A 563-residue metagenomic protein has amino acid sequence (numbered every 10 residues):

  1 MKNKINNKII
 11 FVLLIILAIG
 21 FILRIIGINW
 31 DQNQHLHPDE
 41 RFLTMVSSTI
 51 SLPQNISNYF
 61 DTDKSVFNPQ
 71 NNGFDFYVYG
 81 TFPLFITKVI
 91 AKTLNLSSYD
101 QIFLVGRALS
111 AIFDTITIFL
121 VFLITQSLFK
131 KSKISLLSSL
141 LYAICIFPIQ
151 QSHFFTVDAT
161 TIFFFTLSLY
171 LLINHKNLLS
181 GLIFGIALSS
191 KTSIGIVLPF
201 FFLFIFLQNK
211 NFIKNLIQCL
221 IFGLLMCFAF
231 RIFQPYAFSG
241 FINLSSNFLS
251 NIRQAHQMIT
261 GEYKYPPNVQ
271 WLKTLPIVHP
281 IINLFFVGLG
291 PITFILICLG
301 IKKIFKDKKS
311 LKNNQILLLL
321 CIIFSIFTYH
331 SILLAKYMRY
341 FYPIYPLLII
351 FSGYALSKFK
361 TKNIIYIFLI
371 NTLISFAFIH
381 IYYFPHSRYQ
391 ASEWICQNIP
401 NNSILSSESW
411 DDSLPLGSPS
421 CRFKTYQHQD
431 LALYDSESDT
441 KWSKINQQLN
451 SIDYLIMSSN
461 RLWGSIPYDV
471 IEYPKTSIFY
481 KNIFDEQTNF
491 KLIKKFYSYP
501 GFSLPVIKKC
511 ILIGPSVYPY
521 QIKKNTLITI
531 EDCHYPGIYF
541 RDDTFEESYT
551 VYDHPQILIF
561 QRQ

Functional and structural regions predicted by a protein language model:
I16, V121-I144, N177-L179, L317 (+1 more regions): Transmembrane-helix signature of polytopic, membrane-embedded enzymes that assemble or transfer cell-envelope glycans
G20, S138-A143, F184, L188 (+1 more regions): Short helix- or helix-capping micro-motifs that position conserved polar/aromatic residues at function-defining sites
I25-I26, A355, I364-S387, S406-H428: Transmembrane alpha-helical segments
L43-I56, T62, N72-S98, I186 (+8 more regions): Transmembrane-lumen/periplasm boundary regions of multi-pass, lipid-linked membrane glycan transferases
L96, L104-F129, L167: Transmembrane-helix motifs of polytopic, lipid-linked glycan transferases
L120-L123, T160-F184, I323, L347-Y354: Specific aromatic-rich, kink-prone transmembrane helix
Q151-S152, D158-T161, A187, T192-I196 (+3 more regions): Hydrophobic/aromatic-rich transmembrane helices and adjacent perimembrane loops
R388-Q563: C-terminal luminal/periplasmic domains and tails of membrane-associated envelope-modifying transferases
